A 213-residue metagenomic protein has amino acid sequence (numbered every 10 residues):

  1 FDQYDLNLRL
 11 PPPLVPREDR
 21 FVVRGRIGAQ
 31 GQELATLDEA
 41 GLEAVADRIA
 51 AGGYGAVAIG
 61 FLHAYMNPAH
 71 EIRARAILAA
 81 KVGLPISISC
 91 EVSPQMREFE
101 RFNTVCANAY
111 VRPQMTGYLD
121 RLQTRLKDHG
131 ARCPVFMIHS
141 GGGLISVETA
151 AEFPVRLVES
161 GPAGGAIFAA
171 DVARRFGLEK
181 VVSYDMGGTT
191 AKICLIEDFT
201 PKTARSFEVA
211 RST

Functional and structural regions predicted by a protein language model:
F1-T213: N-terminally biased helix-coil "hinge/interface" segments that flank
